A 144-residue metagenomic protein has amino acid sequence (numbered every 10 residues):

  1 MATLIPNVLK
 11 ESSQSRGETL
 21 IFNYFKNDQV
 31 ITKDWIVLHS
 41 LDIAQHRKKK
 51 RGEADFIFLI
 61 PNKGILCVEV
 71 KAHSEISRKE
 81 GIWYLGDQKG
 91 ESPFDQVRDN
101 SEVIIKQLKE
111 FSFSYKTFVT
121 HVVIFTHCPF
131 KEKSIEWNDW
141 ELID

Functional and structural regions predicted by a protein language model:
M1-D144: Intrinsically disordered, low-complexity Ser/Thr/Pro/Gly-rich regulatory segments
